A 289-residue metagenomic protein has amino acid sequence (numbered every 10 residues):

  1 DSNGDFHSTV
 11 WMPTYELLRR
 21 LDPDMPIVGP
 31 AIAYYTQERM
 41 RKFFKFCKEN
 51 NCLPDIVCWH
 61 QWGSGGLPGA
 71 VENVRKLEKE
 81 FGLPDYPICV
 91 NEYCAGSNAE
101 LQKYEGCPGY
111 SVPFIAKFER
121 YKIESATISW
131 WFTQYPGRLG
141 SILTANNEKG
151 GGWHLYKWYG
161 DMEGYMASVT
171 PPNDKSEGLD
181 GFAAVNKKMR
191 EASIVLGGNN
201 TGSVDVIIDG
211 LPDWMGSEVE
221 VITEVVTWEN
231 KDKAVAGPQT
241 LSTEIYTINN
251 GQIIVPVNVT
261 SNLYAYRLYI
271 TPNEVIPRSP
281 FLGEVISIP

Functional and structural regions predicted by a protein language model:
D1-L77, F81, S97-F114, I142-L143 (+1 more regions): Active-site cleft segment of glycoside hydrolase catalytic domains centered on the general acid/base Glu
D22-I27, C52-D55, L83-P87, E119-A126 (+1 more regions): Loop/turn elements at helix/coil->beta-strand transitions in domains of secreted/extracellular proteins
G29-P30, W59, V90-Y93, I128-S129: Conserved beta-strand positions
T36, S97, Q134-Y135, N230-D232: Flexible, glycine-rich phosphate/dinucleotide-binding loops and adjacent beta-alpha linkers at cofactor/substrate
E92-N199: Aromatic/acidic polysaccharide-binding cleft in carbohydrate-active enzymes
Y104, V206-D209, P238: Composition- and surface-driven signal marking solvent-exposed, interaction-prone regions in large proteins
K175-N230, R267-I276: Carbohydrate-binding surface patches
V235-I288: C-terminal beta-strand-rich structural cap/linker in extracellular carbohydrate-active enzymes
